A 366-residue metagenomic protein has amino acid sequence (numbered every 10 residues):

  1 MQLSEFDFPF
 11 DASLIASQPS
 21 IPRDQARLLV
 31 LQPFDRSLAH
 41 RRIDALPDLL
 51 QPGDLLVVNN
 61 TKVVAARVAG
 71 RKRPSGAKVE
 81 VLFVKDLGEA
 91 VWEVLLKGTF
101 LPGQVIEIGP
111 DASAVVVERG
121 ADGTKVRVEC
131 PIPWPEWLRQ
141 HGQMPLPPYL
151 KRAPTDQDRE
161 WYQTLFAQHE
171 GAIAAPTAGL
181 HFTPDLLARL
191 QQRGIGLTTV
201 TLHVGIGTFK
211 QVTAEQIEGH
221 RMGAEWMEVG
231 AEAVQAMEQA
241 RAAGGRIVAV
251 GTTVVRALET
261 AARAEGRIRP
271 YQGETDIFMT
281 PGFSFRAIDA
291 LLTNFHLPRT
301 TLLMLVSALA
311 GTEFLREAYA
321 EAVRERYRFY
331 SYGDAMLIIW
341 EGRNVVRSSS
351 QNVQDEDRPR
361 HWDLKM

Functional and structural regions predicted by a protein language model:
M1-R347, V353-M366: Surface-exposed, charge/polar-rich loops and edge strands
